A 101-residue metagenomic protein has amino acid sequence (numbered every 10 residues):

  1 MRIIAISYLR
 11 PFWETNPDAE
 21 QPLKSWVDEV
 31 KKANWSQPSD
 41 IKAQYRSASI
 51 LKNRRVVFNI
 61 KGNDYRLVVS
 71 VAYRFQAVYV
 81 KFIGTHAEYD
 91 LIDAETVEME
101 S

Functional and structural regions predicted by a protein language model:
M1-D64, A72-A77, H86-S101: Basic, Lys/Arg-enriched alpha-helical interface segments
